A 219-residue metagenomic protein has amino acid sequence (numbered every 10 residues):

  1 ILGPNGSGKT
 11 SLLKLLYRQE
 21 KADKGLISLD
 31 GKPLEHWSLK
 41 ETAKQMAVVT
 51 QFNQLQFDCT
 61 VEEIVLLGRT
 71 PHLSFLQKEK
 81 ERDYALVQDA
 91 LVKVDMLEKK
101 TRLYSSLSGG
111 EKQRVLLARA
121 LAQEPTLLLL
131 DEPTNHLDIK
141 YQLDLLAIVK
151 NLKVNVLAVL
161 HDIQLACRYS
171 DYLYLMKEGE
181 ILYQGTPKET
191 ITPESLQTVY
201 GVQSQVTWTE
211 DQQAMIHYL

Functional and structural regions predicted by a protein language model:
Y17: Helix-to-loop junction immediately C-terminal to a conserved catalytic motif
G25-E35, T42, R102: Conserved ABC transporter NBD signature motif
L66, E81-K99: Conserved ABC ATPase "signature" region
K78, L103-L107, E111: Conserved ABC ATPase signature
A122-T126: A short, proline-enriched helix->beta-strand linker immediately N-terminal to the Walker B motif in ABC-type P-loop
L128-E132, L137: Catalytic Walker B motif of ABC-type/P-loop ATPase nucleotide-binding domains
P193-E194, T198-L219: ABC ATPase nucleotide-binding domains
